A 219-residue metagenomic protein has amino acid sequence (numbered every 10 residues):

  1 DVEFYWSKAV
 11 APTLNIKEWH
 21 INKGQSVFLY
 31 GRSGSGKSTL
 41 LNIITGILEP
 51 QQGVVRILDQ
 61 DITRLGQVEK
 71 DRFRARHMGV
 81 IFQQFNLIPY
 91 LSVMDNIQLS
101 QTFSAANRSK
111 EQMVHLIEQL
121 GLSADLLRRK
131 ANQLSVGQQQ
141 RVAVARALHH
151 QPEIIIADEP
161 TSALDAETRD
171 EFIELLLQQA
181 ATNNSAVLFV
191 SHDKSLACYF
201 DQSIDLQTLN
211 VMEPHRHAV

Functional and structural regions predicted by a protein language model:
T45: Helix-to-loop junction immediately C-terminal to a conserved catalytic motif
G53-D61: Conserved ABC transporter NBD signature motif
D61, R108-D125: Conserved ABC ATPase "signature" region
L91-Q98: Short coil-to-helix segment of the ABC ATPase nucleotide-binding domain corresponding to the Q-loop/switch region
K130-L134, Q138-Q140: Conserved ABC ATPase signature
Q151: Conserved catalytic motifs of ABC-family nucleotide-binding domains
I155-D158: Catalytic Walker B motif of ABC-type/P-loop ATPase nucleotide-binding domains
